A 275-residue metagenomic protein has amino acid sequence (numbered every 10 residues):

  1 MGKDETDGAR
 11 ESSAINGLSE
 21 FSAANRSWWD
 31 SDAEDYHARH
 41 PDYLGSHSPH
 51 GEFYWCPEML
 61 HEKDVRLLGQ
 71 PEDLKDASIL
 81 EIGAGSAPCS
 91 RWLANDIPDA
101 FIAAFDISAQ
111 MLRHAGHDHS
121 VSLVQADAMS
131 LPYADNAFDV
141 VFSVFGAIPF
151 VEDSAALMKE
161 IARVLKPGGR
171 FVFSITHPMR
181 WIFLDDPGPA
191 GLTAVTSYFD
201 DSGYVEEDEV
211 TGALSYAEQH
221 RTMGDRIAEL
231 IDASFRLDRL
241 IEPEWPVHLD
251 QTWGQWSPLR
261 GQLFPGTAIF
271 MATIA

Functional and structural regions predicted by a protein language model:
M1-S48: N-terminal, positively charged/glycine-rich alpha-helical extensions of SAM-dependent methyltransferases
L44-K75: Conserved alpha-helix/loop element of class I SAM-dependent methyltransferases that forms part of the SAM/SAH-binding
S78-S130: Class I SAM-dependent methyltransferase SAM/SAH-binding core
M129-V140: A short acidic, Gly/Pro-enriched loop at the edge of an enzyme's catalytic core that lines a small-molecule cofactor
D139-S154: A short SAM/SAH-binding and catalytic strip from SAM-dependent methyltransferases
A155-R170: A short glycine-rich, Lys/Arg-flanked "PGG" loop and its adjoining helix->strand segment in the class I
R170-V205: Conserved class I S-adenosyl-L-methionine
Y216-L240: Short alpha-helix
